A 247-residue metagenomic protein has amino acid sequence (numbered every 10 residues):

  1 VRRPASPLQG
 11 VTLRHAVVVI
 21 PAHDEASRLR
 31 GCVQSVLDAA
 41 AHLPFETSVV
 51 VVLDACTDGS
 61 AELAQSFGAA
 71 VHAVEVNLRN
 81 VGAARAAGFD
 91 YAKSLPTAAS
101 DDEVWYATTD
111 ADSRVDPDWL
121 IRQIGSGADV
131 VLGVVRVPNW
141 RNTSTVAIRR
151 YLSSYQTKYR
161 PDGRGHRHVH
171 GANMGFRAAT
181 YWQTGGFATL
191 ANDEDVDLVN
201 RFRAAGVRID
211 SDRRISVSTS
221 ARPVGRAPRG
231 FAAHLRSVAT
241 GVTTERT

Functional and structural regions predicted by a protein language model:
R2-P7, E25-A40: Short, well-formed alpha-helical segments that are part of the catalytic scaffolds of diverse glycosyltransferases
L53-E62: A conserved acidic beta->alpha catalytic loop
G59, D102-E103, T108-G125: Acidic donor-binding/catalytic loop of UDP-sugar-dependent glycosyltransferases, especially processive GT2
E62-S100: Conserved donor nucleotide-binding strand/loop of the catalytic core
D118-T145: Conserved donor NDP-sugar-binding/catalytic core segment of glycosyltransferases
G133-V137, A147-R167, A239-V242: Short, flexible, basic/aromatic active-site loop/helix in glycosyltransferases
V169-T184: Conserved nucleotide-sugar donor-binding and metal-coordinating catalytic region shared by glycosyltransferases
N192-L198: Acidic donor-binding loop at a coil-to-helix junction in glycosyltransferase catalytic cores that engages
